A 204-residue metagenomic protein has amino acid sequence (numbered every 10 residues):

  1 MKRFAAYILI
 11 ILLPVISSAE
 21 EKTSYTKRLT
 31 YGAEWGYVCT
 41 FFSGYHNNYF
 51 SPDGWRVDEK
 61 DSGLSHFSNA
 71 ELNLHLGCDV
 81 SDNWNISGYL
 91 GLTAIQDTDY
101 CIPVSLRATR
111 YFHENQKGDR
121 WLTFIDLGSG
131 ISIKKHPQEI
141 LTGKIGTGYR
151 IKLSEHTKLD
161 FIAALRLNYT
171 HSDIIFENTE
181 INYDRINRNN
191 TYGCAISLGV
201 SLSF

Functional and structural regions predicted by a protein language model:
M1-K27: Cleavable N-terminal export/targeting peptides
I8-L9, A33, H156, S172: A periodicity- and composition-biased signal for non-globular, repetitive helical segments
I16-S17, I86, V104, A163 (+2 more regions): Intrinsically disordered, low-complexity segments enriched in Ser/Pro/Gly/Ala and basic residues
A19-C78, K134, A195-F204: Short glycine/proline- and aromatic-enriched beta-strand/turn motifs that initiate or cap beta-hairpins
T23-Y25, S62-H66, I95-P103, K135-L141 (+1 more regions): Replace "Gram-negative outer membrane beta-barrel proteins" with "bacterial and organellar outer membrane beta-barrel
C39, A70-G146, I151-L159, L202: Gram-negative (and chloroplast) outer-membrane scaffold detector with strong preference for beta-barrel transmembrane
T40-S51, W55-S62, L92, K144-F204: Predominantly the C-terminal beta-signal and adjacent terminal strand-loop region of outer-membrane beta-barrel
